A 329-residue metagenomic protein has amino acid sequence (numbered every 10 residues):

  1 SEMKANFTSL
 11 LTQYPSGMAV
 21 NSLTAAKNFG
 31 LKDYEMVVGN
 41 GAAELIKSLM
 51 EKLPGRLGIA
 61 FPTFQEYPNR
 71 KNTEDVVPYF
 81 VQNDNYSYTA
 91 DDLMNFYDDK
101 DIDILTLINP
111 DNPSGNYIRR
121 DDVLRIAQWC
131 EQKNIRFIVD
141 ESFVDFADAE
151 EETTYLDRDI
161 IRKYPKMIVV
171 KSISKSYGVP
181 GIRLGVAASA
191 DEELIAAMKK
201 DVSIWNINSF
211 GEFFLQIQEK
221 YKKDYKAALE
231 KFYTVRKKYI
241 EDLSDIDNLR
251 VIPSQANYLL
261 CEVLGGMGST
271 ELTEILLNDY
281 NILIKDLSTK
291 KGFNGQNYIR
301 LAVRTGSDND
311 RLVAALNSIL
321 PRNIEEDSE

Functional and structural regions predicted by a protein language model:
S1-A43: N-terminal small-domain helix-loop-helix segment of the aminotransferase-like
G17, K166-D245, L249-I252: PLP-dependent aminotransferase class I/II
E51-L107: PLP-dependent aminotransferase-like
V77-F80, I104-D111, I138-E141, P253-S254: Short beta-strands and strand-loop turn motifs
A90-D99, P113-F137, E141-S176: Active-site pre-lysine segment of PLP-dependent enzymes
D121, N278-D279, K290-E329: PLP-dependent enzyme catalytic core of the Aspartate aminotransferase-like
Y233, I246-Y280, V303: Conserved PLP-binding catalytic core of the aspartate aminotransferase-like
